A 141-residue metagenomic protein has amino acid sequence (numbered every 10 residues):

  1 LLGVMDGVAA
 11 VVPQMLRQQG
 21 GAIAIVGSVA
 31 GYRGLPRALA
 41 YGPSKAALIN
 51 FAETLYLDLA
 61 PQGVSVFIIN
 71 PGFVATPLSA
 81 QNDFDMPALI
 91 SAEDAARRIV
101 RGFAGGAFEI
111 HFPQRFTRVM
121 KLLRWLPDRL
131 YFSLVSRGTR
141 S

Functional and structural regions predicted by a protein language model:
V8, S44: Active-site helix of classical SDR
A10-Q19: A short helix-coil junction within the Rossmann-fold of NAD(P)-dependent oxidoreductases
P13, L57-D58: Alpha-helical segment proximal to the catalytic Tyr-Lys
S28: Residue(s) in the substrate-gating loop at a strand-loop-helix junction that position the organic substrate next
L35-L39: Active-site loop immediately N-terminal to the catalytic Tyr-X3-Lys motif of short-chain dehydrogenase/reductase
I68, F84-R118: C-terminal helical subdomain
P71-Q81, D85: Short, flexible catalytic-loop segment of classical short-chain dehydrogenase/reductase
